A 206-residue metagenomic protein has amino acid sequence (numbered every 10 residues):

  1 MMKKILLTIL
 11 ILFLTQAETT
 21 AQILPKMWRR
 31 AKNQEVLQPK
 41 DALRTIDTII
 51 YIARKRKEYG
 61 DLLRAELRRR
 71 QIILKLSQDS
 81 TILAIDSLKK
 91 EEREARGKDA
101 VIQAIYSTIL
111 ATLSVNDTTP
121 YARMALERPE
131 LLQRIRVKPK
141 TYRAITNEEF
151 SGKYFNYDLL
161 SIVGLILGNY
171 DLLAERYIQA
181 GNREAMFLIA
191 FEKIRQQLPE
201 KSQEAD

Functional and structural regions predicted by a protein language model:
M1-M2: N-terminal secretory signal peptides that target proteins for export/translocation
I5-L14: Sec-dependent N-terminal signal peptides
T15-Q16, L159: Hydrophobic alpha-helical membrane context
T19-A21: Boundary at the C-terminal end of the N-terminal hydrophobic targeting segment
L24-R30, Q38-D206: Extracytoplasmic/secretory-pathway proteins
